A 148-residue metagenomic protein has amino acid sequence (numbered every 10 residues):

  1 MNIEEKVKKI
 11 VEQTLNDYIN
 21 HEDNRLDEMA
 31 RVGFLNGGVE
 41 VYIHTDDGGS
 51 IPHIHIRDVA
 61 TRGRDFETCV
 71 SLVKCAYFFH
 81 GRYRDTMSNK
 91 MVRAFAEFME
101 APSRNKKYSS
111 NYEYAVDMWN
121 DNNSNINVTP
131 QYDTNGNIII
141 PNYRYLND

Functional and structural regions predicted by a protein language model:
M1-D148: Metal-centered catalytic cores of metalloenzymes
